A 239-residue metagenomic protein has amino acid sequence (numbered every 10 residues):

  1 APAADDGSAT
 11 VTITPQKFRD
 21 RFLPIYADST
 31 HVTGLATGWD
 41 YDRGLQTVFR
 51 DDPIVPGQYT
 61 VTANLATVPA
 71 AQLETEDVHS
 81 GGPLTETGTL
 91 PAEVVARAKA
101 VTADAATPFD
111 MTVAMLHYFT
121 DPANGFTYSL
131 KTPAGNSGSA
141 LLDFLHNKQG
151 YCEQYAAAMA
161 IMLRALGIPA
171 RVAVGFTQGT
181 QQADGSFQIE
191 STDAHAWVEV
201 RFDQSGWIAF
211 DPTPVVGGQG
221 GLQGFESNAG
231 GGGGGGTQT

Functional and structural regions predicted by a protein language model:
G7-A9, V55-G57, A194-A196, G206: Envelope-exposed proteins and targeting segments
G7-I25: Short, hydrophobic/proline-enriched secondary-structure or compact coil segments at domain edges
V11-I13, V61-A63, V200: Preference for bulky hydrophobic residues occupying beta-strand positions in well-ordered beta-sheet regions
R19-N147, L166: Acidic low-complexity segments
H146-Q154: Active-site loop and adjoining helix of the penicillin-binding protein/serine DD-peptidase-beta-lactamase fold
E153-G232: Hydrophobic/aromatic-rich core segments of domains that either
